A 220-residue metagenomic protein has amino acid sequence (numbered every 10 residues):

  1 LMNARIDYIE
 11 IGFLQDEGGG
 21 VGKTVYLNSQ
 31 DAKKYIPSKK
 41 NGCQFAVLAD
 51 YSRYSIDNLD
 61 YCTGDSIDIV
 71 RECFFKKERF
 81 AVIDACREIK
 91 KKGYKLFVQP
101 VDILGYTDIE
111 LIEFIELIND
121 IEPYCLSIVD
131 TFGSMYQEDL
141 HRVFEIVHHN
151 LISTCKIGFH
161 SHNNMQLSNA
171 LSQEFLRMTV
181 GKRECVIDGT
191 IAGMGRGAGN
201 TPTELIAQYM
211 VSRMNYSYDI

Functional and structural regions predicted by a protein language model:
L1-I220: Catalytic cores and adjacent flexible loops of soluble metabolic enzymes that perform enolate/carbanion chemistry on
